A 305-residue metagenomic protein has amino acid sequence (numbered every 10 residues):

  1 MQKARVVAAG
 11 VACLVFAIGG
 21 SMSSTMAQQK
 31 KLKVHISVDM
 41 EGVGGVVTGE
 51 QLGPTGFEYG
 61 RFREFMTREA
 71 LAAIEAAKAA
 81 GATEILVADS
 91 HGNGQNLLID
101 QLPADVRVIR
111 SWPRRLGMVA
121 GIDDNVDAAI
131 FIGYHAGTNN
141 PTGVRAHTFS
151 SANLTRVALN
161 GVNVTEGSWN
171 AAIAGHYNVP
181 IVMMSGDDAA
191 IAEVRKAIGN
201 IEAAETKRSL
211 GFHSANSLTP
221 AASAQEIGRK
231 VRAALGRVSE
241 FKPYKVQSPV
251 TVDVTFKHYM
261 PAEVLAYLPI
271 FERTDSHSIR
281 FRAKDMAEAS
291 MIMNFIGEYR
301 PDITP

Functional and structural regions predicted by a protein language model:
A9-S21: Bacterial N-terminal signal peptides
S21-A27: Sec/Tat signal peptide C-region and signal peptidase I cleavage site
Q28-G49: Mature N-terminal segment immediately following signal peptide/propeptide cleavage in secreted/periplasmic
L52-A72: Short catalytic helix/loop segments, enriched in acidic residues and glycine and frequently bearing histidine
I85, S223-P305: C-terminal accessory domains and tails appended to enzymatic cores
A104-I122: A glycine-rich helix N-cap at a beta->alpha junction
S151-Y177, G186-A189: Active-site glycine-rich loop that binds ribose-phosphate moieties when present
I173-I181, S185-L235: Active-site rim beta-loop-alpha module in soluble metabolic enzymes
